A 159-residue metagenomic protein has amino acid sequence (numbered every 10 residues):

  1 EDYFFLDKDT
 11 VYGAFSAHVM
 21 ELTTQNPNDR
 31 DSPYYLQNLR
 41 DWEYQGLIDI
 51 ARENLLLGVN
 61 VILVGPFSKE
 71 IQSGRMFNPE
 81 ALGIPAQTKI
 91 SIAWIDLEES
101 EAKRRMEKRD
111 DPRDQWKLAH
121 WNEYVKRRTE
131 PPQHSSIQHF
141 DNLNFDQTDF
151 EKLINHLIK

Functional and structural regions predicted by a protein language model:
E1-E43: Conserved substrate/cofactor phosphate-moiety recognition/catalytic segment in nucleotide-dependent phosphotransferases
Y3-F5, I90-W94, I137-H139: Conserved beta-strand scaffold positions in the cores of enzyme catalytic domains, especially in NTP/NDP-utilizing
T10-G13, S68-K69, D96-E101, F145: Conserved nucleotide-binding/hydrolysis micro-motifs of P-loop NTPases
E21-Q25, E80-A81, R109-P112: Short, hinge-like loop/turn segments at secondary-structure boundaries
Y35-A86: Glycine-rich phosphate-binding loop used to anchor ATP phosphates in small-molecule kinases, encompassing both
P85-M106: Conserved phosphate-donor/acceptor-positioning beta-strand/loop module used by diverse small-molecule
E107-L153: Small-molecule kinase domains that catalyze NTP-dependent phosphoryl transfer to phosphate-bearing small molecules
N155-K159: C-terminal accessory "lid"/substrate-recognition subdomains
